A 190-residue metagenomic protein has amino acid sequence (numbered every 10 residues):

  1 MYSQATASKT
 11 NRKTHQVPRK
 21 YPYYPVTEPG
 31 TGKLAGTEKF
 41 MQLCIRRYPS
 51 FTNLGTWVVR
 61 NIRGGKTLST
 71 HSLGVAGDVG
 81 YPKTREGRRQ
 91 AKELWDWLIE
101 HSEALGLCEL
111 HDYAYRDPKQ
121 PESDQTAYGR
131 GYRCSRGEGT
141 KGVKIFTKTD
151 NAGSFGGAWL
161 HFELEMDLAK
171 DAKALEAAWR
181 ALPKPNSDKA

Functional and structural regions predicted by a protein language model:
M1-Y2, A190: Basic/polar N-terminal segments that are highly enriched at the extreme N-terminus, encompassing both cleavable
Y2-S135, G157-L164: Secreted/periplasmic proteins that engage bacterial cell-wall peptidoglycan
G65-S69, G139-A152: Catalytic micro-motifs at enzyme active sites that drive phosphoryl/nucleotidyl and oxygen chemistry
R116, C134-T140, S187-A190: A short, surface-exposed interaction/processing loop segment used at functional sites
F155-A190: Functionally critical loop-and-helix segments that line ligand-binding/catalytic clefts of soluble enzyme domains
